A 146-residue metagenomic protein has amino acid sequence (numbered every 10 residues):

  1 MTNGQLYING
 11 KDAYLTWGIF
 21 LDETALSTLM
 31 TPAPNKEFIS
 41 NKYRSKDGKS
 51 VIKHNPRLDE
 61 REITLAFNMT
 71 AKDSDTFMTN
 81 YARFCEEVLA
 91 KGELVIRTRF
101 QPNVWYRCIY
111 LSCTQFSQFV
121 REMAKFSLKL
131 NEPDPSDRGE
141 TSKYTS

Functional and structural regions predicted by a protein language model:
M1-S146: Extracellular/virion structural assembly segments
